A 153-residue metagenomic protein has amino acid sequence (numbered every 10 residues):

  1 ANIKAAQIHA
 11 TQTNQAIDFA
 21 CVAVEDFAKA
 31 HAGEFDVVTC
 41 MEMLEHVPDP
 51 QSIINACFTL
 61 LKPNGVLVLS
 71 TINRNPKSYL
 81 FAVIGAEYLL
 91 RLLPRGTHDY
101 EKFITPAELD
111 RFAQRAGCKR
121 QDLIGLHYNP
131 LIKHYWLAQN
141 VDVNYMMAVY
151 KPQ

Functional and structural regions predicted by a protein language model:
A6-Q7: Conserved SAM-binding loop
Q12-F27: Conserved SAM-binding strand-loop segment of SAM-dependent methyltransferases
T39: A conserved beta-strand element that flanks and buttresses the S-adenosyl-L-methionine
Q51-V66: A short glycine-rich, Lys/Arg-flanked "PGG" loop and its adjoining helix->strand segment in the class I
V66-R91: Conserved class I S-adenosyl-L-methionine
T71, Y88-E108: Acceptor-substrate binding/catalytic loop of class I
Y100-L123: Short alpha-helix
C118, K133-Q153: Core SAM-dependent methyltransferase catalytic element
